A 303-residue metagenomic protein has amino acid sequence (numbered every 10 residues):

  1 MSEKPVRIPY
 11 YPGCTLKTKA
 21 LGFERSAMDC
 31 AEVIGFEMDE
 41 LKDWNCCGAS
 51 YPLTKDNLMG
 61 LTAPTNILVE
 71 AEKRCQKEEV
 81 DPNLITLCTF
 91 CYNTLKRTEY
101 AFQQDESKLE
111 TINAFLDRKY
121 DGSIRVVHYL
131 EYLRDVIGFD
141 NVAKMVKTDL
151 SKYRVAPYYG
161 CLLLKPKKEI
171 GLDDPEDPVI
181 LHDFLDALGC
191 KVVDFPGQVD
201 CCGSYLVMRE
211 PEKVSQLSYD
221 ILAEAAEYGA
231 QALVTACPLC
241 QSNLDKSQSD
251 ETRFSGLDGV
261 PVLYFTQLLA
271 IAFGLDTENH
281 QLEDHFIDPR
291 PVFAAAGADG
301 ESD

Functional and structural regions predicted by a protein language model:
M1-D303: Iron-sulfur cluster-binding electron-transfer modules in prokaryotic oxidoreductases
